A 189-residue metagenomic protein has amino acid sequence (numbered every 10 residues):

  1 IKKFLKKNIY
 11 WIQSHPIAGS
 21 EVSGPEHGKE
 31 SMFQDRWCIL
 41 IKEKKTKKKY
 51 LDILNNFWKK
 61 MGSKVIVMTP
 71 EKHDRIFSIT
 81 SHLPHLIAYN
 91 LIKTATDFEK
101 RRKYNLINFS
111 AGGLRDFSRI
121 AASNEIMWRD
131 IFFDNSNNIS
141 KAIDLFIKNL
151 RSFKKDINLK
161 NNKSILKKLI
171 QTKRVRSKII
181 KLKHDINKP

Functional and structural regions predicted by a protein language model:
I1-E30: Rossmann-fold NAD(P)-binding glycine/threonine-rich loop
E21, T46-K47, I139: Alpha-helix N-cap/loop-to-helix initiation residues
E26-M32, M127-D130: Short, flexible, solvent-exposed loop/turn segments with mixed acidic/basic and small polar residues
E30-D116: Internal alpha-helical scaffold of NAD(P)-dependent oxidoreductase catalytic cores
K103-Q171: Interdomain hinge/lid region at the active-site interface of Rossmann-like NAD(P)-dependent oxidoreductases
K168-I180: A short, charged, Gly/Pro-tolerant segment at domain boundaries
S177-P189: Long, positively charged, glycine-interspersed low-complexity recognition regions
